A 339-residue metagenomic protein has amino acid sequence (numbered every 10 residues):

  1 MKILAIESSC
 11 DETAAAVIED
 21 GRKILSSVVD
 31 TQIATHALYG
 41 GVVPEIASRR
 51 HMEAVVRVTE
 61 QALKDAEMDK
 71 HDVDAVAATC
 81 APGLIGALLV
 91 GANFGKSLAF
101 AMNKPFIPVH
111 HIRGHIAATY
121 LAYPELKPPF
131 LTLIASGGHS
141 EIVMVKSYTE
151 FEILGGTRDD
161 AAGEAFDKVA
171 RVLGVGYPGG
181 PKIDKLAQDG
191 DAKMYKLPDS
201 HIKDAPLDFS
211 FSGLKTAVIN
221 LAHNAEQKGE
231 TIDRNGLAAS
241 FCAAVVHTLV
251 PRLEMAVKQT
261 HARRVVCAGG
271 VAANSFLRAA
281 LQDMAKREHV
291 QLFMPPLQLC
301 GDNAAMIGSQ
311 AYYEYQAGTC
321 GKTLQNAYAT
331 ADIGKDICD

Functional and structural regions predicted by a protein language model:
M1, V109-L131, Q310: Conserved phosphate-binding catalytic cores of ATP/NTP-utilizing and phosphoryl-transfer enzymes
K2-P82, H111, H115: N-terminal beta-alpha supersecondary unit
S8-S9, A16, S26, K127 (+3 more regions): A short helix-loop
D69, K185-V265, N274-E288, Y315-G318 (+1 more regions): A contiguous, well-structured pocket-lining segment that forms one wall/lid of small-molecule binding clefts in soluble
D69-C80, H261-V271, F293-P296: Short glycine-rich phosphate-binding loop at a beta-alpha junction
D69-D72, F94-R113: Nucleotide and nucleotide-moiety/phosphate-recognizing core
A78-K104, S275-M284: Short Gly/Thr/Asp-enriched flexible loops that form oxyanion-binding sites at enzyme active sites
P108-V109, L281-I307: Conserved phosphate-binding/catalytic loops in two-lobed NTP-binding clefts
